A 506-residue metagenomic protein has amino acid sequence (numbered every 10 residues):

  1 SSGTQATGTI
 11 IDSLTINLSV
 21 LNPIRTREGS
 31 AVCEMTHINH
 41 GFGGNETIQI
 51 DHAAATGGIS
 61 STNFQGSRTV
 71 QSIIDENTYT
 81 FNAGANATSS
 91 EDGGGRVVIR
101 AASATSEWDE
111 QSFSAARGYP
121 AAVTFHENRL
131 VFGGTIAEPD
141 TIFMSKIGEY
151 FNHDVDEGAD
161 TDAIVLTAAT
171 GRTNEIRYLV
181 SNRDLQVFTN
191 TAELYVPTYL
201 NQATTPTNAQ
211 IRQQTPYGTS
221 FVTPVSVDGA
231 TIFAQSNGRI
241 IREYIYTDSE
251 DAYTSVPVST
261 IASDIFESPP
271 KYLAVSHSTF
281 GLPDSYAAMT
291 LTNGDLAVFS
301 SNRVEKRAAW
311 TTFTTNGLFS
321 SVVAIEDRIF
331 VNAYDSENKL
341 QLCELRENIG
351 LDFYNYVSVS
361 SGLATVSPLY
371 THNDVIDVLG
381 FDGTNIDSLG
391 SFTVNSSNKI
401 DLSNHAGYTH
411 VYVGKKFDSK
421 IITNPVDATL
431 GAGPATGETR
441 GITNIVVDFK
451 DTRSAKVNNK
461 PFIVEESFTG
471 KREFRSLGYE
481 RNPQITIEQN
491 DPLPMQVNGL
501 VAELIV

Functional and structural regions predicted by a protein language model:
S1, I10, N77-G84, F132-S145 (+2 more regions): Short, surface-exposed terminal/edge motifs of secreted or surface/virion proteins that either
S1-A116, N404-K416: Small/polar beta-strand repeat architecture
A6, I16, A31-C33, N77-Y79 (+10 more regions): Hydrophobic residues embedded in beta-strands of well-ordered beta-sheets
I38, F64, D75, Y119 (+8 more regions): Repetitive beta-strand solenoid architecture
G58-S61, S114, A121, D184 (+2 more regions): Short consensus segments that form the blades of beta-propeller domains, in both extracellular/periplasmic
S103-L282, F299-F319: Beta-propeller and closely related beta-pinwheel folds
G171-N174, L194, P216-T219, N237-V506: Beta-sheet repeat architectures centered on beta-propellers
